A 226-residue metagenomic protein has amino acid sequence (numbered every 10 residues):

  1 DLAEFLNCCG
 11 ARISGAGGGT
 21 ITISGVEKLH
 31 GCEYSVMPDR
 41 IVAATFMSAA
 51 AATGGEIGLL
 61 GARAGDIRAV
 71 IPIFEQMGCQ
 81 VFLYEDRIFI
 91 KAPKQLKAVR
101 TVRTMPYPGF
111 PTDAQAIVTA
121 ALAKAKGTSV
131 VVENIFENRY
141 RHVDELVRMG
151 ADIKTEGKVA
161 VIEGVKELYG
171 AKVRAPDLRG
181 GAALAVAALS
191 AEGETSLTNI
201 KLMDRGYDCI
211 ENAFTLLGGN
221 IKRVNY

Functional and structural regions predicted by a protein language model:
D1-Y226: Short, structured segments at the rim of ligand-binding sites
